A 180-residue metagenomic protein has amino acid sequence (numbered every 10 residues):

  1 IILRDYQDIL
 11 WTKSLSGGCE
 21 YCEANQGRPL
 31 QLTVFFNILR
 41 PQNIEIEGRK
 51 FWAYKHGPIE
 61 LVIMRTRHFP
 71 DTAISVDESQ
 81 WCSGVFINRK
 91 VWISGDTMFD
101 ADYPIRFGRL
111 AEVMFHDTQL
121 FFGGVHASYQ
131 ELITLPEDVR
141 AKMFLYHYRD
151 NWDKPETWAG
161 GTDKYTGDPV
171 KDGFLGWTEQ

Functional and structural regions predicted by a protein language model:
I1-R40: Active-site HxH/HxHxD metal-binding segment of metal-dependent hydrolases
R4-D5, M64-R67, P136, H147: Residues at the C-termini of beta-strands that transition into short coil/loop
D8-I9, P70, D100, W152: Flexible, glycine-rich phosphate/dinucleotide-binding loops and adjacent beta-alpha linkers at cofactor/substrate
W11-T12, T72, V125, K154: Generic domain-boundary/flexible-linker signal
N37-Y103, D168-Q180: Core dinuclear metal-dependent hydrolase active-site scaffold
T97-Q180: Cap/insert and terminal regions of metallo-dependent hydrolase folds
